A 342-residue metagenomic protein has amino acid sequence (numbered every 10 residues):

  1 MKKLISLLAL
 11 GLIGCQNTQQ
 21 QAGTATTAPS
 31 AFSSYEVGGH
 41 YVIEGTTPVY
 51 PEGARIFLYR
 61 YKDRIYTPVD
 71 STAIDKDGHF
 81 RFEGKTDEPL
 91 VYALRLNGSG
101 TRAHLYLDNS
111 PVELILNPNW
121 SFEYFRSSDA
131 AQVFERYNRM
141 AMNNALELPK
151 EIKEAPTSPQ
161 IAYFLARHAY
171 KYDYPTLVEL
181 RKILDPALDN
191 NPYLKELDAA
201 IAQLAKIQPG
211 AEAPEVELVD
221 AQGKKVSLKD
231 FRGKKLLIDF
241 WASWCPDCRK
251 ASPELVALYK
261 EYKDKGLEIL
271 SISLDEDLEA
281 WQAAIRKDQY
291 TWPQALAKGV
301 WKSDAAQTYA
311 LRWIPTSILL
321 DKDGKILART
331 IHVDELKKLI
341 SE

Functional and structural regions predicted by a protein language model:
M1-L4: Positively charged n-region of N-terminal signal peptides that target proteins for export
L12-G14: C-terminal motif of bacterial Sec signal peptides marking the signal peptidase cleavage site
Q16-A155: A non-transmembrane, solvent-exposed segment enriched in polar/low-complexity residues
A155-S158, A187-K195: Short solvent-exposed coil/turn linkers within tandem alpha-helical repeat scaffolds
K195-L228, W292, K338-E342: N-terminal "domain-start" segment that seeds a small globular fold
R232, F240-A257: Conserved redox-active cysteine motifs that mediate thiol-disulfide chemistry, especially di-cysteine Cys-X(1-2)-Cys
K250-Q289, V300-Q307: Structural microenvironment flanking redox-active thiols in thiol-disulfide oxidoreductases
D288-Y290, A297-S341: Thiol/disulfide oxidoreductase modules built on the thioredoxin-like
